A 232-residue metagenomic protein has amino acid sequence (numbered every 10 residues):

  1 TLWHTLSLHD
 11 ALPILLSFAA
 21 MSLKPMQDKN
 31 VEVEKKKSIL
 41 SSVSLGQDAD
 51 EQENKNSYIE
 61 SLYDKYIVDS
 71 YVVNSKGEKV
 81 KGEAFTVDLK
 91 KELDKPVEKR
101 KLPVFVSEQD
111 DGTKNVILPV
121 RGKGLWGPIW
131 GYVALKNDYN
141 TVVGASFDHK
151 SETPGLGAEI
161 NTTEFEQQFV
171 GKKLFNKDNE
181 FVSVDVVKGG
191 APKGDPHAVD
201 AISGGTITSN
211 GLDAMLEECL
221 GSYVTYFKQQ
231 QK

Functional and structural regions predicted by a protein language model:
T1-D10: Single conserved hydrophobic/aromatic residue that forms the stacking wall/gate of nucleotide- or nucleobase-binding
M21-L40: Alpha-helical transmembrane signal-anchor/signal-peptide segments
K29-V33, E159, I202, T206-N210: Soluble non-cytosolic domains of exported or imported proteins
S41-K99: Active-site acidic/histidine clusters and adjacent loop/turn architecture that either coordinate catalytic ions
G77-P128: Structured, soluble extracytoplasmic/luminal domains of envelope-associated proteins
G122-P128, D138-A198, I202: Flexible, solvent-exposed short loops/turns enriched in glycine
D195-K232: Extracytoplasmic/luminal low-complexity segments enriched in Pro/Gly and acidic/polar residues that act as flexible
